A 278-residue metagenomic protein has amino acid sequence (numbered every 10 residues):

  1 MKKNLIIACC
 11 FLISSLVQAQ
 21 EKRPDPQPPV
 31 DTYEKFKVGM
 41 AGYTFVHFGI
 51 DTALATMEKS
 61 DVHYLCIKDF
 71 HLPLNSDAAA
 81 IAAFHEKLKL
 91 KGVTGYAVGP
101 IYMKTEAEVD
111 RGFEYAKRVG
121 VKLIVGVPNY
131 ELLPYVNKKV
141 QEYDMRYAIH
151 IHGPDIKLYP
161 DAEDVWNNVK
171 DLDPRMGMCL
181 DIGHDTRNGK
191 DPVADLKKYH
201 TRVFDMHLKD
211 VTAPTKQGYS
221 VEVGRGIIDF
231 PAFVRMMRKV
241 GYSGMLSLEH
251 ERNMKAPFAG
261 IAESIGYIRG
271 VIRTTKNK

Functional and structural regions predicted by a protein language model:
N4, Q18-L123, Q141, R273-K278: N-terminal pre-domain/capping segments
L5-I13: Sec-dependent N-terminal signal peptides
S15-V17, Y147: Intrinsic low-complexity/disordered segments
A19-K37, G42, V46-D61, A162 (+2 more regions): Histidine-acidic metal/acid-base catalytic patches
R23, D51, L90, T94-G177 (+2 more regions): Active-site acidic/histidine proton-transfer and metal-coordination neighborhood in alpha/beta enzyme cores
T44-V46, H71, I101-K104, N129-L132 (+4 more regions): Active-site-proximal loop/turn and secondary-structure-junction residues that shape catalytic pockets, frequently
C66, A97, V125, A148-I149 (+3 more regions): Conserved beta-strand positions in the central sheet of alpha/beta enzyme cores
